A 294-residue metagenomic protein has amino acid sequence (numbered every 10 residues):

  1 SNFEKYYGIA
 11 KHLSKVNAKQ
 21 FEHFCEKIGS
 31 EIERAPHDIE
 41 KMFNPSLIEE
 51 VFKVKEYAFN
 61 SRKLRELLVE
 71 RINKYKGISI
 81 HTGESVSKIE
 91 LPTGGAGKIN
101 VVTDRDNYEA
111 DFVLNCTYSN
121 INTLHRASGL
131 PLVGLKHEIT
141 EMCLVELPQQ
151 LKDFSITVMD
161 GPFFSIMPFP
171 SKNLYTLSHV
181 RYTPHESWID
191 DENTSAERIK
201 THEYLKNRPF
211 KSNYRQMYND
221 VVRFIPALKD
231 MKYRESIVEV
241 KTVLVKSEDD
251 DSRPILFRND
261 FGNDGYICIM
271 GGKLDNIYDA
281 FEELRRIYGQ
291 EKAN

Functional and structural regions predicted by a protein language model:
S1-E40, L205: Dinucleotide-binding Rossmann-like beta1-alpha1 core, especially the glycine-rich loop that anchors the ADP
N2, I80-H81, L135-I139, A227-V238: A short coil-to-beta-strand element that immediately follows conserved catalytic motifs
N2-A10, P36-Y75, N100, N263-G271: Helix-loop-beta segment of a Rossmann-like dinucleotide-binding subdomain
E50-F112, C116-R126, I277-I287: Helical element adjacent to the flavin cofactor pocket in flavoenzyme catalytic cores
F52-K55, Q216-N294: C-terminal catalytic lobe of FAD-dependent flavoproteins
R105-M159, F169-N173, E291: Central helical "cap/lid" subdomain
D160-E186: Glycine-rich, aromatic-lined ligand/substrate-binding cores of catalytic and carbohydrate-binding domains
K172, P184-K241: Flavin-binding catalytic cores
